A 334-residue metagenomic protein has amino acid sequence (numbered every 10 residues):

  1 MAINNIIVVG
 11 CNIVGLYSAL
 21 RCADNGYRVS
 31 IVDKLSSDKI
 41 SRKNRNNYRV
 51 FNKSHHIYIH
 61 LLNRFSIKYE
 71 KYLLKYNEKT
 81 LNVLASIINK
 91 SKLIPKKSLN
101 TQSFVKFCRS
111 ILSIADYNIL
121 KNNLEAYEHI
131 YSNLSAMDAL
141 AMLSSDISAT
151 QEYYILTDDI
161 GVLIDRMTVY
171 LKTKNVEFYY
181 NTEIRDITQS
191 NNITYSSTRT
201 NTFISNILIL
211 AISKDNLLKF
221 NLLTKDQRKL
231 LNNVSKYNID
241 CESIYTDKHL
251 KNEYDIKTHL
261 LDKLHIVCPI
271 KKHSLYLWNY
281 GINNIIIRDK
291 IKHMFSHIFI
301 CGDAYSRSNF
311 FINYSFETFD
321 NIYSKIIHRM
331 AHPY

Functional and structural regions predicted by a protein language model:
A2-V14: Beta1/beta-strand and adjacent pyrophosphate-binding region of the FAD-binding site in flavoprotein oxidoreductases
V14, S37, D215: Conserved Rossmann-like nucleotide-cofactor binding loop
Y17-Y27, R64, K174: A short, Lys/Arg-enriched amphipathic alpha-helix followed by its capping loop at the start of a domain
A23-K43: Glycine-rich FAD pyrophosphate-binding loop
N25, N238-E242, T246-Y334: Conserved flavin/dinucleotide-binding core of flavoenzymes
N44-S98: Dinucleotide-binding Rossmann-like beta1-alpha1 core, especially the glycine-rich loop that anchors the ADP
K92-T182, T188: Active-site/ligand-binding neighborhood in enzyme catalytic cores
T182-Y254: Central helical "cap/lid" subdomain
